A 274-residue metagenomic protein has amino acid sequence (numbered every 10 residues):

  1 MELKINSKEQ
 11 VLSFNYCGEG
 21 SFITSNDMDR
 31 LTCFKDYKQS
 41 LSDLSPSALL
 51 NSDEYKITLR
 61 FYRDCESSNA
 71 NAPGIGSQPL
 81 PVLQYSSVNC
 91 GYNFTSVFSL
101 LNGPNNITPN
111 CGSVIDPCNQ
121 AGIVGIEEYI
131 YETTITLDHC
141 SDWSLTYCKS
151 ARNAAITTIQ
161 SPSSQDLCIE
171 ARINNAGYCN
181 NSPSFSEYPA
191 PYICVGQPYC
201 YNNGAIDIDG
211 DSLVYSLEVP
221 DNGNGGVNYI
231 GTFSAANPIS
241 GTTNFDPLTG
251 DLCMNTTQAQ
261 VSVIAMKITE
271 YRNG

Functional and structural regions predicted by a protein language model:
M1-G274: Long, compositionally biased, intrinsically disordered segments
